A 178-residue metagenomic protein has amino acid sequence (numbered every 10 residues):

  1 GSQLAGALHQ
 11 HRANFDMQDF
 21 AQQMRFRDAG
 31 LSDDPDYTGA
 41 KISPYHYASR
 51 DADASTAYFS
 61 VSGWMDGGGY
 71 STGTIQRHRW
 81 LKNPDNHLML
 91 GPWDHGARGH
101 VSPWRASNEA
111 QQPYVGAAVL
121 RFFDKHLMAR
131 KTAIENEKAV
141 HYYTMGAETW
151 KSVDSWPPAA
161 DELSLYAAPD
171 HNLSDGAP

Functional and structural regions predicted by a protein language model:
G1-A54: Accessory cap/linker subdomain of secreted extracellular hydrolases
D51-A54, L81-K82, W156-A159: Extracellular/periplasmic catalytic domains that process cell-envelope and extracellular macromolecules
A54, S60-S62: Short beta-strand/loop motif that positions the catalytic acidic residue of the alpha/beta-hydrolase fold
S62-G63, L127: Cell-envelope and extracellular/periplasmic
W64-D66, W93: Acidic beta-to-alpha connecting loop that harbors the catalytic carboxylate
G67-I75: Conserved alpha/beta-hydrolase "acid-adjacent" motif
L81-R98: Catalytic histidine neighborhood in serine/cysteine hydrolases with alpha/beta-hydrolase-type architecture
A97-R98, W104-P178: C-terminal, loop-rich substrate-recognition/catalytic regions characterized by aromatic stacking residues
